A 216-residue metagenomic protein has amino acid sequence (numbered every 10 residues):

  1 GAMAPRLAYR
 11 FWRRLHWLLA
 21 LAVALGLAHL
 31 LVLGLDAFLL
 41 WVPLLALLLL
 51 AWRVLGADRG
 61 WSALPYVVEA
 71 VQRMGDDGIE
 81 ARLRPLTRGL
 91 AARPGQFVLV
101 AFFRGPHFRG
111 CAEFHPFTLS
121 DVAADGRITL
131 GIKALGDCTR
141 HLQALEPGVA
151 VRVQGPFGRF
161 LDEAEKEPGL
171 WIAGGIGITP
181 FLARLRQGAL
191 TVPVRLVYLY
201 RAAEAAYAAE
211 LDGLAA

Functional and structural regions predicted by a protein language model:
G1-W61, T129, A134-A216: FNR/FR-type flavoprotein reductase catalytic core
D58-R152, P193-R195, L199-A202, D212: Ferredoxin-reductase
